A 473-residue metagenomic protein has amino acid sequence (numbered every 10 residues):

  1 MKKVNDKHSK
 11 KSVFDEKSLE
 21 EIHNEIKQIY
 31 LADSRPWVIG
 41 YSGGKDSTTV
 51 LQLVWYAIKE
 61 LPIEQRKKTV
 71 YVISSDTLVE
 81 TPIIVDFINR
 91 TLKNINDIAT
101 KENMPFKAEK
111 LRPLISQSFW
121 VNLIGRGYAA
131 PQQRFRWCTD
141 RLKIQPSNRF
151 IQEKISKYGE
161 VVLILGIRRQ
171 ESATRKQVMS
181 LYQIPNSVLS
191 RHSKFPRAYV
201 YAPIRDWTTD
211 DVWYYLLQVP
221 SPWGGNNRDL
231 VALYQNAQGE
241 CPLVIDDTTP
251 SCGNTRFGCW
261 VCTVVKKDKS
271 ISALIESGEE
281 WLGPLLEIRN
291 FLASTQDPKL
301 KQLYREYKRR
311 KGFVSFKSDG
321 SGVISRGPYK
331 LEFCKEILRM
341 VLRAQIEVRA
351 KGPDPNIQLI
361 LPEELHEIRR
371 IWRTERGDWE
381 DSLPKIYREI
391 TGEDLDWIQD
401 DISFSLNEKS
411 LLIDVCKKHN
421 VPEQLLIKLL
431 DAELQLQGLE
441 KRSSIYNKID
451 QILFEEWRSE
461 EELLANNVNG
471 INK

Functional and structural regions predicted by a protein language model:
M1-V38, K45-K473: Nucleotide-activated chemistry modules centered on ATP-dependent adenylation/adenylyltransferase
